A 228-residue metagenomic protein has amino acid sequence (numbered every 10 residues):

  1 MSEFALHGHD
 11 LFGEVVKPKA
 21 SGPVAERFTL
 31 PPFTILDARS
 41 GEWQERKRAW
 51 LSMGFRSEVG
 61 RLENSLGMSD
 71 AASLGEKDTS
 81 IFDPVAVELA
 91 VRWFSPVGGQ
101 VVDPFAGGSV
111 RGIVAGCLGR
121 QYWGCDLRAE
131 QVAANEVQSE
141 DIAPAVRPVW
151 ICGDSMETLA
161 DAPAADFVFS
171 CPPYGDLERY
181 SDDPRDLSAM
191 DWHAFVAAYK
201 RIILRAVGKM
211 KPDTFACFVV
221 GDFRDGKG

Functional and structural regions predicted by a protein language model:
M1-G228: Class I S-adenosyl-L-methionine-dependent methyltransferase catalytic core
